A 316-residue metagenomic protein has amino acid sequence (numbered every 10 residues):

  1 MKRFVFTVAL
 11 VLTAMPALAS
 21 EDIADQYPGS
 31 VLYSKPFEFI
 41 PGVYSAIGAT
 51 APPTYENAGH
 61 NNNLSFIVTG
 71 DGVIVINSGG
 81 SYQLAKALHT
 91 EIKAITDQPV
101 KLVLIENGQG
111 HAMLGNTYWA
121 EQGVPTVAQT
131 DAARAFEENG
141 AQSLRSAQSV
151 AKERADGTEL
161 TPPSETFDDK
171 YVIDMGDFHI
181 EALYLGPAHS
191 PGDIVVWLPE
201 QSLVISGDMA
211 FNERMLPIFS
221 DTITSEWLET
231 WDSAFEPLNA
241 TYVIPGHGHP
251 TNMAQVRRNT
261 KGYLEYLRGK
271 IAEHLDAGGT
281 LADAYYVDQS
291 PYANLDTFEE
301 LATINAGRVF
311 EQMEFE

Functional and structural regions predicted by a protein language model:
M1-F4: Positively charged n-region of N-terminal signal peptides that target proteins for export
A14-P16: N-terminal signal peptide c-region/cleavage motif recognized by signal peptidases
S20-I23, Y27, E38, A133-L185 (+3 more regions): Metallo-beta-lactamase
S20-P28, E236-L238, P250-E316: Accessory terminal helices/loops
P41-E91, V196-L198, S202-G207: Conserved beta-strand hairpin/beta-sheet module of binuclear metal-dependent hydrolase folds, prominently
A46-N62, F136-E138, R154, E213-T224: Acidic/histidine-rich helix-loop elements that form or flank divalent-metal/phosphate-binding sites at the catalytic
G72-I74, S78-Y82, V172, H179-Y266 (+1 more regions): Metallo-beta-lactamase
T90-V172, P191, G269: Active-site HxH/HxHxD metal-binding segment of metal-dependent hydrolases
